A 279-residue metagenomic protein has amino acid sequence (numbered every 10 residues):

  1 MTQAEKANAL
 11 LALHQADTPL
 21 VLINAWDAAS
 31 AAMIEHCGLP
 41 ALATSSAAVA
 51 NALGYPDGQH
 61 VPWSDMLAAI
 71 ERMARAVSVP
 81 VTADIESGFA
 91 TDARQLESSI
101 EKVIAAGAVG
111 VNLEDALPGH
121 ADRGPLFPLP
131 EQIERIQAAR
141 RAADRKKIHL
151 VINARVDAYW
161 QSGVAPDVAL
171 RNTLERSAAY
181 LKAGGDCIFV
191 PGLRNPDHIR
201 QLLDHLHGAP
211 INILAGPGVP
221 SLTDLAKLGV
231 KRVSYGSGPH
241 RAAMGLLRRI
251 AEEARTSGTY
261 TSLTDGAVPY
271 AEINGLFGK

Functional and structural regions predicted by a protein language model:
T2-Y235, M244, E253: Alpha/beta enzyme core
Q3, L10, S237-K279: Extended, intrinsically disordered, low-complexity segments
